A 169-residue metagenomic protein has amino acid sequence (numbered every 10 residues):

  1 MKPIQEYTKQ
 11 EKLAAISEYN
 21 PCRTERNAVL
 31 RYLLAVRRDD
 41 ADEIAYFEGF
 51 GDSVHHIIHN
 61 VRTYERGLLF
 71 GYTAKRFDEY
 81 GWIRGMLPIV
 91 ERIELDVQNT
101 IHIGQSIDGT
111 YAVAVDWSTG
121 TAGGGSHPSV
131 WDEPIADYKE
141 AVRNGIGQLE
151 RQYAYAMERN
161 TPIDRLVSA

Functional and structural regions predicted by a protein language model:
K2-Q98, N160: Negatively charged, low-complexity tracts enriched in Asp/Glu with abundant Ser/Thr
F47-G49, L69, E79, I83 (+4 more regions): Intrinsically disordered, low-complexity segments enriched in small/polar residues
V61-E65, G145-A156: Hydrophobic, Leu/Ile/Phe/Ala-enriched alpha-helical segments that form helix-helix packing faces
G67, A154-A169: Short, mixed-charge low-complexity intrinsically disordered segments
G85-S118: Amphipathic, interaction-prone secondary-structure segments
D116-R151: A short, exposed loop/beta-hairpin motif centered on an aromatic-Gly-Thr core
